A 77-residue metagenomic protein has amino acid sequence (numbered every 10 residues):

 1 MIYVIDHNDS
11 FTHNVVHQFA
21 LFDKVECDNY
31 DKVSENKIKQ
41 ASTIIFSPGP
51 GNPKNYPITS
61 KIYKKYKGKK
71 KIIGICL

Functional and structural regions predicted by a protein language model:
I2-Y3, D9-I75: Flexible gly/pro-rich beta->alpha loop and the following alpha-helix that scaffold active-site loops
